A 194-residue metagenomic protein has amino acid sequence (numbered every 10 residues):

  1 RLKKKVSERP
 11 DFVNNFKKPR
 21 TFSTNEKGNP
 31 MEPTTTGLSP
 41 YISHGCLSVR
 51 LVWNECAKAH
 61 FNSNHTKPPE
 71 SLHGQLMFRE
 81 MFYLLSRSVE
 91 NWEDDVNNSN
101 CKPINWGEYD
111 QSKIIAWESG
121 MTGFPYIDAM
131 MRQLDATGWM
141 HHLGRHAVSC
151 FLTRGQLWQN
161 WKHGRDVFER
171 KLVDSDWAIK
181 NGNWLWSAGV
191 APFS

Functional and structural regions predicted by a protein language model:
R1-I104: Glycine/tryptophan-enriched, flexible segments
P30, T34, P40-H44, S48 (+7 more regions): Secondary-structure capping and boundary motifs in well-ordered enzyme cores
M31-P33, W53-N54, N105-Q111, G144-A147 (+1 more regions): Short acidic (Asp/Glu) and glycine-rich catalytic loops that position anionic groups and cofactors
T36-S39, L51, E80, I115 (+4 more regions): Contiguous, well-ordered alpha-helical segments that form the cores/surfaces of helical PPI scaffolds
A57, M81, S86, E90 (+5 more regions): Hydrophobic alpha-helix feature that most strongly marks membrane-spanning transmembrane helices and their immediate
Y83-A136, M140: A contiguous catalytic/ligand-binding core that recognizes phosphate-bearing ligands
R87-S99, R145, Q159-V167, K180-N183: Short acidic alpha-helical/loop segments enriched in Asp/Glu that coordinate divalent cations
N100-Q111, V167-S194: C-terminal, helix-dominated tail/subdomain
